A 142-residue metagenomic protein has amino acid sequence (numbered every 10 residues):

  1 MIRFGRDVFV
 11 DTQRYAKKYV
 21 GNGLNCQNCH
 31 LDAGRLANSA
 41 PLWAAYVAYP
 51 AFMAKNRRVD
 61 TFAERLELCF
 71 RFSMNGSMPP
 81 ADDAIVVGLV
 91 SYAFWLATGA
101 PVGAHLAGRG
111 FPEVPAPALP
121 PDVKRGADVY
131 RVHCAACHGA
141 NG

Functional and structural regions predicted by a protein language model:
M1-D7, D11-T12, A51-D122: Post-cleavage N-terminal segment of exported redox proteins
M1-R35, P117-G142: Sequence/structural segment immediately N-terminal to covalent heme-attachment motifs in c-type and related
K17, N38-P41, M78, P101 (+2 more regions): Short linear functional motifs in flexible/disordered or boundary regions
K17-E67, N141-G142: Gly/Gly-Pro-rich "capping" loops immediately C-terminal to redox-active cysteine motifs in periplasmic/lumenal
A45-A48, S91-A93, V129: Intrinsically disordered, low-complexity N-terminal regions enriched in serine/proline/glycine with scattered basic
